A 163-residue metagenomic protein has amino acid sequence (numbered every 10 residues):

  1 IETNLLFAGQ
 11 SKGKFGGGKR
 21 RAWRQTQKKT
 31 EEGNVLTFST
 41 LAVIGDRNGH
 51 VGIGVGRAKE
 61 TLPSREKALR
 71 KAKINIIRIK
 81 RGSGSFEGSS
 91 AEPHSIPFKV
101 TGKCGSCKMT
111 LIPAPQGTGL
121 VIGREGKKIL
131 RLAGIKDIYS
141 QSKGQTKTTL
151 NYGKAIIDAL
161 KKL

Functional and structural regions predicted by a protein language model:
I1-L163: Ribosome-associated RNA-binding proteins
